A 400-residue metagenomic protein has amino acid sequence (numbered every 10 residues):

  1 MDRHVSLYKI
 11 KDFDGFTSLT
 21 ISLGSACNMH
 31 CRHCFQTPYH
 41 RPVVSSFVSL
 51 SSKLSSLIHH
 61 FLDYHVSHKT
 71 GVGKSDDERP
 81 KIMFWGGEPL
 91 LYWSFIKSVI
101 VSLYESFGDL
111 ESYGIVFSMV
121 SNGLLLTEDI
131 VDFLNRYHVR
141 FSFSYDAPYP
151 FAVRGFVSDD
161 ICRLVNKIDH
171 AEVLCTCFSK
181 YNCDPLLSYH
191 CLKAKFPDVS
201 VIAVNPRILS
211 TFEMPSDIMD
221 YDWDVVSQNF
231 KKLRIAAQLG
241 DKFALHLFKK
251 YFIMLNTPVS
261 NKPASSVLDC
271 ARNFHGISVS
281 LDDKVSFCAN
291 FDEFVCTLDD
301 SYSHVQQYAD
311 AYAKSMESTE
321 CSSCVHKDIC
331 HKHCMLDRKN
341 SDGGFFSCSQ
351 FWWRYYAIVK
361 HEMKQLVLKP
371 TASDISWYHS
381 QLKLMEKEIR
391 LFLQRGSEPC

Functional and structural regions predicted by a protein language model:
M1-T20, P38, S67-D76: N-terminal [4Fe-4S]-dependent radical SAM core
D2-H4, K284, N290-C400: Flexible mid-to-C-terminal extensions adjoining Fe-S/redox cofactors in radical SAM and related proteins
K11-S56: Canonical Radical SAM [4Fe-4S] cluster-binding loop centered on the CxxxCxxC motif and its immediate flanking residues
G15, S25, D76-E78, Y113 (+2 more regions): Residue-level preference for beta-strand/loop junctions
L23-H30, N273, C321, K327-D328: Cysteine-centered iron-sulfur cluster-binding motifs in ferredoxin-type domains/subunits of redox enzymes
V43, K74, P150-S286, N290-C296: Radical SAM enzyme [4Fe-4S]-AdoMet core and its adjacent flexible, acidic and glycine-rich loops/tails across
S55-W85, Y92-D220: Radical SAM/AdoMet-radical enzyme domain recognition
